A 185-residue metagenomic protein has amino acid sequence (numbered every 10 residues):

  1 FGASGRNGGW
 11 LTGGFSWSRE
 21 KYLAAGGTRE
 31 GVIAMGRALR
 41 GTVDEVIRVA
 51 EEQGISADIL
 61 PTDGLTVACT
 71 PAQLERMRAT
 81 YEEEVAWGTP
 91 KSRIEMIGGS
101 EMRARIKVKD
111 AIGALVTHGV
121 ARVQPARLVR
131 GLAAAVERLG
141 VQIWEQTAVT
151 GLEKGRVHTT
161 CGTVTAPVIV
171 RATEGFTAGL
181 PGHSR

Functional and structural regions predicted by a protein language model:
F1-G8: Glycine-rich FAD pyrophosphate-binding loop
W10-S16: Substrate-binding/active-site groove segments that recognize and process beta-1,4-linked N-acetyl-hexosamine
L23-A135: Rossmann-like flavin
M96-I106, V141-R156, T163: A conserved short coil-to-beta-strand element within the FAD-binding core of flavoproteins
H118, W144-Q146, R171-T173: Generic beta-strand/beta-sheet core signal
G119, H158-T160: Short strand-coil-strand connectors
A134-Q142: Secondary-structure boundary elements
G162-R185: Central helical "cap/lid" subdomain
